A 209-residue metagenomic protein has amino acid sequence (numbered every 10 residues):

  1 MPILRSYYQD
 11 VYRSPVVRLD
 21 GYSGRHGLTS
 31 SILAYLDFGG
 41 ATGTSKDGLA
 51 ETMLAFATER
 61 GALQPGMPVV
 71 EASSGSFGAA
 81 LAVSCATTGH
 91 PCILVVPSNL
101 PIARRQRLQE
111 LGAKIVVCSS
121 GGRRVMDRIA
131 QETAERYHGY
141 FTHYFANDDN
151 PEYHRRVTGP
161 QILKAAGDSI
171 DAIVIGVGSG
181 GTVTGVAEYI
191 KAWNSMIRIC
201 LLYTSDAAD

Functional and structural regions predicted by a protein language model:
M1-S205: PLP-dependent amino-acid enzyme catalytic core
